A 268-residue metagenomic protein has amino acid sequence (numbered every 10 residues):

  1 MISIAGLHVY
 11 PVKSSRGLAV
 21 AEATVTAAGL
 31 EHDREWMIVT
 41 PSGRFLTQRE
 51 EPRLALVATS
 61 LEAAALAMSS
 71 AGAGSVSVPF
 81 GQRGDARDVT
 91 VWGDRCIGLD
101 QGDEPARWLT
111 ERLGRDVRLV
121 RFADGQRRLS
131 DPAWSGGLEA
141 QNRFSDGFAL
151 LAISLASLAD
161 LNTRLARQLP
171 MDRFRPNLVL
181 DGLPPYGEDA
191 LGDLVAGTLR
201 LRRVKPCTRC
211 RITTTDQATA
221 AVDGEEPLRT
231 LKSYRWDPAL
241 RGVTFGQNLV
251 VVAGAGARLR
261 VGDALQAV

Functional and structural regions predicted by a protein language model:
M1-V268: Metal-cofactor-dependent catalytic cores
